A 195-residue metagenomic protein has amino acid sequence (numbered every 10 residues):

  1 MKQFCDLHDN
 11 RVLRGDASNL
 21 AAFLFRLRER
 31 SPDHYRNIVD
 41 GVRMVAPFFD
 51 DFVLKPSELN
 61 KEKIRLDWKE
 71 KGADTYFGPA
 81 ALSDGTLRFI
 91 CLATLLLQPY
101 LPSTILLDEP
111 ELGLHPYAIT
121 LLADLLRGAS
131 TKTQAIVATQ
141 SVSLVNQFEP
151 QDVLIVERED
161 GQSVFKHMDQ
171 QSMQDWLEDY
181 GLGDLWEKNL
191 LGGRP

Functional and structural regions predicted by a protein language model:
M1, L7-G15, V42, L112-G113 (+2 more regions): Short, exposed beta-strand "edge-strand" segments with a Pro/Gly-rich flavor and a Y/T-containing core
M1-C91, L95, Y100, E187-P195: Phosphate-coordinating catalytic segments in nucleotide- and nucleic-acid-processing enzymes
A73, G113, A135-I136: Short N-terminal micro-motifs specific to bacterial/archaeal maturation and metal-cluster initiation sites
T104-L106: Walker B motif beta-strand of ABC-family P-loop ATPases
D108-P110: Walker B catalytic acidic pair
T120-P195: C-terminal lobe/lid and adjacent interdomain/linker elements of RecA-like ASCE P-loop ATPase modules
